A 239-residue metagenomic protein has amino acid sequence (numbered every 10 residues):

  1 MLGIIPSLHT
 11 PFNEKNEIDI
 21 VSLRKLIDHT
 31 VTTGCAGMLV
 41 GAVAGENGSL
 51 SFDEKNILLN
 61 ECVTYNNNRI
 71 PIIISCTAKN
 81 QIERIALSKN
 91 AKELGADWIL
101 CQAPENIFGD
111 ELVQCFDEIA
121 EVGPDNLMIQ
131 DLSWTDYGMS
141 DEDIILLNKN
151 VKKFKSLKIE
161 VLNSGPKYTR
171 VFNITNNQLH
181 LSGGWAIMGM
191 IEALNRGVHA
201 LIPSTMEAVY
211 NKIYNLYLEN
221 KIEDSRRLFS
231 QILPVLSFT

Functional and structural regions predicted by a protein language model:
L2-D136, L146-N150: Active-site beta->alpha loop and helix N-cap motifs at the rims of alpha/beta catalytic domains
W134-T239: Catalytic alpha/beta core domains of metabolic enzymes, predominantly
